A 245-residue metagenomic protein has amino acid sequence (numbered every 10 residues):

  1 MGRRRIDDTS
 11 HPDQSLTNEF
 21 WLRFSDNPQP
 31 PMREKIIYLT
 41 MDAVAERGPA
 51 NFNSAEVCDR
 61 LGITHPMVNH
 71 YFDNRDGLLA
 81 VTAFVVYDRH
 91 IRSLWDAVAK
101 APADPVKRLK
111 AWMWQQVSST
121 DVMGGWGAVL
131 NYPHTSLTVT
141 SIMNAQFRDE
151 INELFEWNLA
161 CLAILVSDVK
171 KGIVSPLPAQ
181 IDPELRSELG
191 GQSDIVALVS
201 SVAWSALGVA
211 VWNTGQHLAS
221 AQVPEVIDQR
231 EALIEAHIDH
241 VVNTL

Functional and structural regions predicted by a protein language model:
M1-P31: N-terminal intrinsically disordered/low-complexity leader segments
F20-S25, T82-A111: Amphipathic alpha-helical linker/stalk segments
M32, R75, T82, V86 (+9 more regions): Hydrophobic/aromatic residues within well-ordered alpha-helical segments
M32-K35, L39, A43-G77, V81: Helix-turn-helix
R33-E34, S54, D76, V106 (+5 more regions): Short, structured helix-loop boundary elements
K35, L39-R47, R89, S93-K100 (+1 more regions): Solvent-exposed, amphipathic alpha-helical segments
I91-D96, K107, A128-Y132, L137-S200 (+1 more regions): Amphipathic alpha-helical packing segments from all-alpha helical-bundle domains
